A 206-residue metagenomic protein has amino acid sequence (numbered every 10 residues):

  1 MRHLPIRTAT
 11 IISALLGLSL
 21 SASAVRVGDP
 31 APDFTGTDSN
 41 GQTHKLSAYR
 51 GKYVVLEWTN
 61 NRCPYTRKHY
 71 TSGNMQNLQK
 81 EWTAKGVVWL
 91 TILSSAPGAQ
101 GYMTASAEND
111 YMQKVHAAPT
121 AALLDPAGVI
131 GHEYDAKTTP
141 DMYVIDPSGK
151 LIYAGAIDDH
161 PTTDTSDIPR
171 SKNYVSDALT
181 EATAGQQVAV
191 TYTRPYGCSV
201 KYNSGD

Functional and structural regions predicted by a protein language model:
M1-I11: Bacterial N-terminal signal peptides that target proteins for export
A9-S19: Bacterial N-terminal signal peptides
S23-A31: Cleaved targeting-peptide boundary
F34-V54: A short beta-strand-turn-helix
A48-R67, L179: Short active-site neighborhood of thiol/selenol oxidoreductases, capturing the structured segment around
R67-V115, P126-E133: Structural microenvironment flanking redox-active thiols in thiol-disulfide oxidoreductases
N109-D146, L151-I152: Short, internal strand/loop/helix patches that form the active-site neighborhood or redox-interaction surface
V144-D206: Thiol-/selenol-based redox modules, centered on thioredoxin-like and closely related oxidoreductase domains
